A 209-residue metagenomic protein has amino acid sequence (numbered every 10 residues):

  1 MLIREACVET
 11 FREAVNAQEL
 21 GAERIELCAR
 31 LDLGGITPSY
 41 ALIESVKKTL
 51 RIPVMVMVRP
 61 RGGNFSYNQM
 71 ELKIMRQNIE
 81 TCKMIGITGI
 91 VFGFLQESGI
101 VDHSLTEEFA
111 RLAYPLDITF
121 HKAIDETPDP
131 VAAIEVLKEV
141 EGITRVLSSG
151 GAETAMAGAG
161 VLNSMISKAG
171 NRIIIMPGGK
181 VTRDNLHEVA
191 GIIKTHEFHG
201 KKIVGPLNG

Functional and structural regions predicted by a protein language model:
M1-I25, R30-T37: N-terminal pre-domain/capping segments
L2-A6, I25-L27, V46, V54-V58 (+5 more regions): Hydrophobic faces of well-ordered beta-strands that scaffold small-molecule active sites in alpha/beta enzyme cores
E5, D125-E126, G150, A157: Charged, low-complexity C-terminal accessory regions
E9-L20, S66-T81, I118, D125-E141 (+2 more regions): Catalytic cores of alpha/beta
E13, G63, A155, D184 (+1 more regions): Flexible, glycine-rich phosphate/dinucleotide-binding loops and adjacent beta-alpha linkers at cofactor/substrate
E23-I36, T81-S98, E141-M156, K180-V181 (+1 more regions): Glycine-rich phosphate-binding active-site loops on the catalytic face of alpha/beta enzymes
G35-G62, V101-A123, A157-T182: Alpha-helix-loop-beta-strand connector modules within alpha/beta enzyme cores
S39-S104, L207: Glycine/small-residue-rich loop that forms an oxyanion/phosphate-binding "nest" at active or ligand-binding sites
